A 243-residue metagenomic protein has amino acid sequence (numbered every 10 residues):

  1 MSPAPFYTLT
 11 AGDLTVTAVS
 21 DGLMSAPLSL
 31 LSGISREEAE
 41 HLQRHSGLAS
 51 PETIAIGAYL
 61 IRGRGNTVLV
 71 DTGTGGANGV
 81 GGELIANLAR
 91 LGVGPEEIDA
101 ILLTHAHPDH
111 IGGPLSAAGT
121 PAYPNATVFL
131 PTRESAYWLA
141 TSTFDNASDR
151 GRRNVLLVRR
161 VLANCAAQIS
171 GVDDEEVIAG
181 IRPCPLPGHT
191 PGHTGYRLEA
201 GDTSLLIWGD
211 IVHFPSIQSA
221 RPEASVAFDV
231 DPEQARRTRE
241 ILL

Functional and structural regions predicted by a protein language model:
A4, A26, A77, A106-G112 (+3 more regions): Active-site environment of divalent metal-dependent phosphoester hydrolases
P5-L91, G195-G209: Conserved beta-strand hairpin/beta-sheet module of binuclear metal-dependent hydrolase folds, prominently
H41-E52, G92, R152-V155, V226-R239: A short acidic, glycine-rich active-site loop that binds or catalyzes chemistry on phosphate/adenosine moieties
A58, G79-F129: Active-site metal-binding motif and surrounding structural segment of the metallo-beta-lactamase
V70-T72, D99-A106, F129-P131, P185-G188 (+2 more regions): Active-site neighborhood of phospho(di)ester-bond hydrolases with catalytic His/Asp-centered motifs
G82, A89-V93, E97, P124-T127 (+2 more regions): Metallo-beta-lactamase
R197-L243: Cap/insert and terminal regions of metallo-dependent hydrolase folds
